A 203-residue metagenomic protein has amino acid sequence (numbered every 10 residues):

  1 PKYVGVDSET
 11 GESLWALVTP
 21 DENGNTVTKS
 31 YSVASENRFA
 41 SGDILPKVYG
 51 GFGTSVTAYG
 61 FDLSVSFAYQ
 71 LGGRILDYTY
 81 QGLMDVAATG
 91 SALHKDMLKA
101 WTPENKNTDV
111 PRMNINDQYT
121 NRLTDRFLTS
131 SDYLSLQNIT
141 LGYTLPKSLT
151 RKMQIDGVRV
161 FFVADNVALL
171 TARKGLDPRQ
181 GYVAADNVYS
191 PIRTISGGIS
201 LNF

Functional and structural regions predicted by a protein language model:
P1-I44: Conserved small-residue
P1-T10, A88-L93, M97-N105, N121 (+1 more regions): C-terminal beta-signal and terminal closure region of outer-membrane beta-barrel proteins
S8-T10, Q70-R159: Extracytoplasmic gating/loop element in the C-terminal half of outer-membrane beta-barrel translocons and assembly
V48-G50, Y59-F61, D132, Q154-V158 (+1 more regions): Outer-envelope beta-barrel architecture signal
G51-G53, N138-G142, S196-G198: Membrane-embedded beta-strand positions in outer-membrane beta-barrel channels/transporters
T57, A68-Q70, V163-V167, N202: Outer-membrane beta-barrel pore domains and translocons
G60-V65, S148-L149: Repeated loop/turn-to-beta-strand initiation elements of outer-membrane beta-barrel proteins
V65, V160-F162, I199: Membrane-embedded beta-strand positions of outer-membrane beta-barrel proteins
